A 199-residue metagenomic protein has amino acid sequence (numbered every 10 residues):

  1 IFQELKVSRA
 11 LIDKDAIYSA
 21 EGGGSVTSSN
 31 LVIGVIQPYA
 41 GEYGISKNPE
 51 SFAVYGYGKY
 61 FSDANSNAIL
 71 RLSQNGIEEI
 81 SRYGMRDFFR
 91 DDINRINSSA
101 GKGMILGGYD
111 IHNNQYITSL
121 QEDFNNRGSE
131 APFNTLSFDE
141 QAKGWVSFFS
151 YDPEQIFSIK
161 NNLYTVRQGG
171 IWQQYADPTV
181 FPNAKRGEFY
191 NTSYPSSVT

Functional and structural regions predicted by a protein language model:
I1-L5: A structural/positional concept
S8, I12, S19-I33, N134-E140: Beta-propeller blade signature
S8, I17, Y39, Y43-S51 (+2 more regions): Beta-sheet repeat architectures centered on beta-propellers
